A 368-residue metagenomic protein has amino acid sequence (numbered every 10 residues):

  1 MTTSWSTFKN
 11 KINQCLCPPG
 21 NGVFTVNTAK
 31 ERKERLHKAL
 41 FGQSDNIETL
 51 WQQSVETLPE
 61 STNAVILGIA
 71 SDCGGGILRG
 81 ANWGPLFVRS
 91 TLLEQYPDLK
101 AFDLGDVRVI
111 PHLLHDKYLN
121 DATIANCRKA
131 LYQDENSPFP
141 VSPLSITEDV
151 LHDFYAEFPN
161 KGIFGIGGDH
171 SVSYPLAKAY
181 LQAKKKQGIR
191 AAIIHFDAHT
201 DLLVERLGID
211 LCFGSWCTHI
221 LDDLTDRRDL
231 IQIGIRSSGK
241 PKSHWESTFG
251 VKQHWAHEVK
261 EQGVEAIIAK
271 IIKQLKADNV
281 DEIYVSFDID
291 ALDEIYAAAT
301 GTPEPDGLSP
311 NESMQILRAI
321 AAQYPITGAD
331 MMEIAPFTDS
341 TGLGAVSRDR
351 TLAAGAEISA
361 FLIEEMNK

Functional and structural regions predicted by a protein language model:
T2-S71, I77-F164, S171-P175, Q182-K186 (+3 more regions): Catalytic cores of soluble, metal-dependent hydrolases
G68, P241-K242: Extracytoplasmic/secreted cell-surface and envelope-processing proteins
L104, H195, D229-R236: Short internal beta-strands
I146-V150, Y174-P175, Q182, T200-V204 (+3 more regions): Active-site glycine-rich loop that binds ribose-phosphate moieties when present
Q187-D201: Conserved catalytic palm subdomain of right-hand nucleotidyl-transferase polymerases, strongest for RNA-directed enzymes
E205-R206, K242-W245, I295-A297: Short, well-ordered secondary-structure micro-motifs
L224-R228: Conserved S-adenosyl-L-methionine
